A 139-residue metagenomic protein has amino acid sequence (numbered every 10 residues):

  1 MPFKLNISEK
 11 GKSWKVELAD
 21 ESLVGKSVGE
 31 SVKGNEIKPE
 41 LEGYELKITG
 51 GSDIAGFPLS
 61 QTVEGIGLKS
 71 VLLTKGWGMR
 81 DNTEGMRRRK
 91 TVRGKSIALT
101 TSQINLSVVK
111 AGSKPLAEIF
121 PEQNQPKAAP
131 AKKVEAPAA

Functional and structural regions predicted by a protein language model:
M1-D53, F120: Ribosome large-subunit tunnel/peptidyl-transferase-proximal elements
M1-E21, Q61-A139: Low-complexity, rRNA-contacting terminal tracts
Y44-L68: Short, compositionally biased
